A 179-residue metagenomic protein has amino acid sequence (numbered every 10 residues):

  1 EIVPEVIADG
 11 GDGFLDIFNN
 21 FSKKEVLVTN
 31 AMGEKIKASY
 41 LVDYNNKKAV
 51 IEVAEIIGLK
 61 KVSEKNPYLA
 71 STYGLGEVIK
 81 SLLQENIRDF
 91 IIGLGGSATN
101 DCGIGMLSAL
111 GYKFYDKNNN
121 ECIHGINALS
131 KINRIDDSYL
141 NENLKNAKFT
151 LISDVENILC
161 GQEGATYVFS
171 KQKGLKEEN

Functional and structural regions predicted by a protein language model:
E1-L94, A98-N179: N-terminal loops that bind phosphate or other acidic moieties and the adjacent beta-alpha structural core
